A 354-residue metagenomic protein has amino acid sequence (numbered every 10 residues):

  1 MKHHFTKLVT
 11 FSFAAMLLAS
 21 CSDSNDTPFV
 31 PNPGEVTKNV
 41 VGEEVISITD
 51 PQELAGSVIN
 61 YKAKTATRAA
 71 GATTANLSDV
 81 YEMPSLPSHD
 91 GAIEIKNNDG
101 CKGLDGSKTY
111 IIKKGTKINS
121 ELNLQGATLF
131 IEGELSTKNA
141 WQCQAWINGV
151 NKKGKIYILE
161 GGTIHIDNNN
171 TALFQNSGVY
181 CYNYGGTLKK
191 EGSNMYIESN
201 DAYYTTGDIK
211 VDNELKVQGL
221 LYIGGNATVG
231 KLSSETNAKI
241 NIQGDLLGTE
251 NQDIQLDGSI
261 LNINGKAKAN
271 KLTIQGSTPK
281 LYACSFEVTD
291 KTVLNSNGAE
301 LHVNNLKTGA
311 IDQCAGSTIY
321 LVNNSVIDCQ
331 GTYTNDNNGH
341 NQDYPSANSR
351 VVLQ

Functional and structural regions predicted by a protein language model:
M1-V9: Bacterial N-terminal signal peptides that target proteins for export
H4-F5, A69, K153, E191: Positively charged, low-complexity intrinsically disordered regions
F5, L17-S47, Q52: Bacterial Sec-dependent N-terminal signal peptides
T10, P31, T37, V41-G42 (+5 more regions): N-terminal non-cleavable signal-anchor helices
T10-L17: Bacterial N-terminal signal peptides
G42-C101, D105, T109-I111: Post-signal-peptide N-terminal segment of Sec-exported extracytoplasmic proteins
M83-A92, C101-N123, A127-Q354: Extracellular beta-strand-rich, repetitive "passenger/adhesive" scaffolds that bind or process carbohydrates
